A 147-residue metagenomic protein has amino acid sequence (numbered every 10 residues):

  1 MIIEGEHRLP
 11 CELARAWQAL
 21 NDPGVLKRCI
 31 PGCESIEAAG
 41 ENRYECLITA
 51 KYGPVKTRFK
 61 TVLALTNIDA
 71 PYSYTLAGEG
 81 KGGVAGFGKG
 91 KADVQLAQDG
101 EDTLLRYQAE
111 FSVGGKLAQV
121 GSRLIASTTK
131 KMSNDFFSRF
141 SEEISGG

Functional and structural regions predicted by a protein language model:
M1-K51, G146: Hydrophobic ligand-binding cavity/cleft-lining segments
I2, P54-K60, F87-K89: Short, mixed charged/polar active-site loops that provide acid/base catalysis or chelate metal/phosphate cofactors
G5-H7, C33-E34, K60-N67, G90-Q98: Hydrophobic/aromatic beta-strand elements that line small-molecule binding cavities or substrate pockets in beta-rich
A16, L20, L26, L65 (+2 more regions): Hydrophobic pocket/interface hotspot
E37-G80, D135: Glycine-rich portal/gate segments that line the openings of hydrophobic small-molecule binding cavities
G80-T128: Beta-strand/loop substructures that line and gate deep hydrophobic ligand-binding cavities in soluble
S138-G147: Short, highly charged C-terminal tails/helix-capping segments
